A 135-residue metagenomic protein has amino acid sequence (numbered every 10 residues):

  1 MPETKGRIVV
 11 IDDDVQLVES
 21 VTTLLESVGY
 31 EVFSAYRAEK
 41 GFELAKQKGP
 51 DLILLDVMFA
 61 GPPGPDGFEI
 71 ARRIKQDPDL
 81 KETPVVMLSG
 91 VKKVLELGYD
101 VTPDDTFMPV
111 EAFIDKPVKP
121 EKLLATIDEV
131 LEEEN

Functional and structural regions predicted by a protein language model:
M1-V9, D115, K119-N135: Non-catalytic signal-transmission and effector/linker regions of two-component phosphorelay proteins
D14, M58-P62: The short loop immediately C-terminal to the conserved phospho-acceptor aspartate in CheY-like receiver
V15-F33: Two-component/phosphorelay signaling modules centered on CheY-like receiver
S34-E43, G64-G67: Helix N-cap/capping motif at the beta->alpha junctions
K48-F59: Active-site beta3 strand of CheY-like receiver
P65-E69, V91-I114, E121, A125: Alpha4 helix (beta4-alpha4-beta5 surface) of REC/receiver domains from two-component response regulators
P65-K81: Short amphipathic alpha-helix used as the core "switch/output" element in two-component signaling
